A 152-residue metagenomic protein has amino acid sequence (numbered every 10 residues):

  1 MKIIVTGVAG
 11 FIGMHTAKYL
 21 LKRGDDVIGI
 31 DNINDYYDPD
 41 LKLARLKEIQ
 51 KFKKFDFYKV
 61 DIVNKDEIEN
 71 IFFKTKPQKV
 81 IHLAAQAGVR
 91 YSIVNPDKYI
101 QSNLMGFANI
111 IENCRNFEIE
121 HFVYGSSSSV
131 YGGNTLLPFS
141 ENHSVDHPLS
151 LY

Functional and structural regions predicted by a protein language model:
M1-Y152: N-terminal Rossmann-like NAD(P)+-binding domain of SDR-like oxidoreductases, especially those catalyzing
